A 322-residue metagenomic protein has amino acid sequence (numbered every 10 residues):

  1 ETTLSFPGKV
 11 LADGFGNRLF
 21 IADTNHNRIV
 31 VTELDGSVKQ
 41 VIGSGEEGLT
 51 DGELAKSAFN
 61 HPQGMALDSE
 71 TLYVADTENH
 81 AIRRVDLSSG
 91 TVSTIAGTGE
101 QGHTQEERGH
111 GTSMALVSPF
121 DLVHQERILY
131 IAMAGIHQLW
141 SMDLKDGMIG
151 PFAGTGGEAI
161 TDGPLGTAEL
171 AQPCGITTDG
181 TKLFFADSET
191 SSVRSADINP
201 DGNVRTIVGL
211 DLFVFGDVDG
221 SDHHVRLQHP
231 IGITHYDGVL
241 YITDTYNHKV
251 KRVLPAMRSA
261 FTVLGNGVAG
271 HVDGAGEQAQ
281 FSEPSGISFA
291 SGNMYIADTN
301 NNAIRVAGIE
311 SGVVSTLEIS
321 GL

Functional and structural regions predicted by a protein language model:
E1-G8, S37-H61, T91-S118, M148-Q172 (+3 more regions): Gly/Pro-rich loop segments of beta-rich domains
T2-N25: Beta-strand-rich domains and repeat architectures in extracellular enzymes and scaffolds, especially beta-propellers
F15-N17, S69-E70, E126-R127, G180-T181 (+2 more regions): Short coil/turn segments that connect the beta-strands within blades of beta-propeller domains
I21-N25, V74-E78, I131-G135, F185-E189 (+2 more regions): Conserved beta-strand positions in repeat-built beta-propeller and related beta-rich domains
N27-V30, S37, H80-R84, T91 (+4 more regions): A short loop-to-beta-strand structural motif that recurs across blades of beta-propeller domains
S285-S288, N293-L322: Blade-level signature of beta-propeller repeat domains, shared across WD40, Kelch, NHL, RCC1 and BNR/Asp-box propellers
